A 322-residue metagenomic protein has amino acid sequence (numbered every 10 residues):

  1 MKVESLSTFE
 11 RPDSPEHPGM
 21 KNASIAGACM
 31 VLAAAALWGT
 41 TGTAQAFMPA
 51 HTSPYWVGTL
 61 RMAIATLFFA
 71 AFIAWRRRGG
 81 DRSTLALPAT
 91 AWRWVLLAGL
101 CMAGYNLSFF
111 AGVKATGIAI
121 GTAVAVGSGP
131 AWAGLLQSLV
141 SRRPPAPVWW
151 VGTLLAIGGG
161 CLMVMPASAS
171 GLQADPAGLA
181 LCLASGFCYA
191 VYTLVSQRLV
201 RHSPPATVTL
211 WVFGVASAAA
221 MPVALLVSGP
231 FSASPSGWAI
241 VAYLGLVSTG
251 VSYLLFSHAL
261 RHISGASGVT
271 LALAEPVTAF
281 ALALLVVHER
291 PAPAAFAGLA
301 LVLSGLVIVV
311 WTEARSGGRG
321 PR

Functional and structural regions predicted by a protein language model:
K2-A65, F72, L100, G104-S108 (+3 more regions): Glycine-/small-residue-enriched transmembrane alpha-helix faces in small-molecule transporters and effluxers
A26-A34, D81-F109, A125, V151-T153 (+4 more regions): Loop-to-transmembrane-helix transition segments
A35, L60, L107, G121-S128 (+2 more regions): Helix-helix packing/entry segments at the starts of transmembrane helices
A35-G39, A98-N106, G129-P130, V164 (+7 more regions): Transmembrane alpha-helical core positions of polytopic small-molecule transporters
G39, A63-L67, I157, G214-A218 (+2 more regions): Small-residue-rich packing faces within the transmembrane alpha-helices of Major Facilitator Superfamily
T41-G42, A70-G121, A125, G134 (+2 more regions): Specific transmembrane alpha-helical segments of multi-pass solute transporters/efflux pumps, especially DMT/EamA
M48, V57, R61, G112 (+7 more regions): Hydrophobic/aromatic residues within transmembrane alpha-helices of multi-pass small-molecule transporters
F69, I73, L96, P145-A167 (+4 more regions): Hydrophobic transmembrane alpha-helices of multi-pass small-molecule transport proteins
